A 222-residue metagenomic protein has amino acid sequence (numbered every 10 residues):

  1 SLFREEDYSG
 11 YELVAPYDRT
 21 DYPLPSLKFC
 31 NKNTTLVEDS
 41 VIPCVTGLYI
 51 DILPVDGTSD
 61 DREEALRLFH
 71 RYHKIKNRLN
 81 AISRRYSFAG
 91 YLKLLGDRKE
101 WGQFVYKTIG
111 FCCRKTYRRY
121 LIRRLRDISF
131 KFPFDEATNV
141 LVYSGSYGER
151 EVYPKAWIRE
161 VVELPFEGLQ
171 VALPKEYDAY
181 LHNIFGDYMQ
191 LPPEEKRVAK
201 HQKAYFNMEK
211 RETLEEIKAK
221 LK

Functional and structural regions predicted by a protein language model:
L2-D60, R78-G96, W101-F185, L191-K222: Conserved catalytic core of two-metal-ion nucleotidyltransferases
G57, F69-R71: Aromatic- and glycine-enriched beta-alpha-beta binding-site module
D61-R67: A short secondary-structure junction signal
